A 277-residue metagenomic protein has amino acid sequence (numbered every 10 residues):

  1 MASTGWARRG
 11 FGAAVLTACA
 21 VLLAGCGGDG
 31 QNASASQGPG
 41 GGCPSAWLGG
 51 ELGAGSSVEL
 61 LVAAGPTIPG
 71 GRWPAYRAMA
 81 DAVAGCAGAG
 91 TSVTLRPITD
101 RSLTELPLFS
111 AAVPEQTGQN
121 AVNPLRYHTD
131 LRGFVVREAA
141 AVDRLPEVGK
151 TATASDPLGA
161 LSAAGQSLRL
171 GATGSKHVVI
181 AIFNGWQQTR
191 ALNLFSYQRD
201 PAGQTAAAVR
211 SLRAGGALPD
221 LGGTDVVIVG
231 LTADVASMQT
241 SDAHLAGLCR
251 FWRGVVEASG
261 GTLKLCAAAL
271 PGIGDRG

Functional and structural regions predicted by a protein language model:
M1-V15: Bacterial N-terminal signal peptides that target proteins for export
L22-G25: C-terminal motif of bacterial Sec signal peptides marking the signal peptidase cleavage site
G27-G30: Bacterial signal peptide processing site
E51-G118, V178-I180: Von Willebrand factor
T99-V142, N193, A243: Short beta-strand-loop
A121-S175: Von Willebrand factor
W186-H244: VWA/integrin I-like adhesion module and closely mimicked acidic/polar interface patches used
A236-G277: A cross-kingdom marker for long, charged
